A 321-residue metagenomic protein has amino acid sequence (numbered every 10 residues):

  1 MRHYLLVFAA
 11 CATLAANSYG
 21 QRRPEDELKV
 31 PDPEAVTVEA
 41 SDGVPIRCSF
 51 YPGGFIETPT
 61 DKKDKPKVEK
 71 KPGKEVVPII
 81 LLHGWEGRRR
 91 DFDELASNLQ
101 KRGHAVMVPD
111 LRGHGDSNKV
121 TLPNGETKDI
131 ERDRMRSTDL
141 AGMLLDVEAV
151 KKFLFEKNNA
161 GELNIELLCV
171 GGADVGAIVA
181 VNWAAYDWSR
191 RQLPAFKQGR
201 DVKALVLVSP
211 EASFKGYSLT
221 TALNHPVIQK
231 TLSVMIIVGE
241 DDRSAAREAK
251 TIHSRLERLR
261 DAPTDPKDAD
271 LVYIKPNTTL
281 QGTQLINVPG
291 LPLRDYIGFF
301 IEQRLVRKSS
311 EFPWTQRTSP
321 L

Functional and structural regions predicted by a protein language model:
Q21-G73: N-terminal cap/lid segment of alpha/beta-hydrolase-fold proteins
V76-I79, H83-G87: Active-site glycine-rich loops that stabilize anionic/oxyanionic intermediates across multiple enzyme folds
W85-S97: The serine-hydrolase catalytic nucleophile loop
L99-T127: Conserved alpha/beta-hydrolase
G125-G161: Alpha/beta-hydrolase active-site loop
G161-D174: Alpha/beta-hydrolase fold nucleophile elbow
P194-D268: The feature captures the conserved acid-bearing segment of alpha/beta-hydrolase catalytic domains
A262-L321: C-terminal catalytic histidine-bearing segment of alpha/beta-hydrolase fold enzymes
